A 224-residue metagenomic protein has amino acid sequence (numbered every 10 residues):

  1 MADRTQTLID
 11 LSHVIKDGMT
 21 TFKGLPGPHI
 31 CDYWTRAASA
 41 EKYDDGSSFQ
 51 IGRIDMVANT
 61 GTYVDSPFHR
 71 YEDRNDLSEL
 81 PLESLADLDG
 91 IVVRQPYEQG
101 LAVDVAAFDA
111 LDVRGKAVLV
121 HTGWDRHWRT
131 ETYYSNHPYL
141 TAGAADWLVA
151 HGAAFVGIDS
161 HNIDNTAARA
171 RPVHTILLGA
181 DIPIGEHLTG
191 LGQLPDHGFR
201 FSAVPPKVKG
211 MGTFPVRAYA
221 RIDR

Functional and structural regions predicted by a protein language model:
M1-R224: Active-/binding-site microenvironments in catalytic and ligand-binding cores
